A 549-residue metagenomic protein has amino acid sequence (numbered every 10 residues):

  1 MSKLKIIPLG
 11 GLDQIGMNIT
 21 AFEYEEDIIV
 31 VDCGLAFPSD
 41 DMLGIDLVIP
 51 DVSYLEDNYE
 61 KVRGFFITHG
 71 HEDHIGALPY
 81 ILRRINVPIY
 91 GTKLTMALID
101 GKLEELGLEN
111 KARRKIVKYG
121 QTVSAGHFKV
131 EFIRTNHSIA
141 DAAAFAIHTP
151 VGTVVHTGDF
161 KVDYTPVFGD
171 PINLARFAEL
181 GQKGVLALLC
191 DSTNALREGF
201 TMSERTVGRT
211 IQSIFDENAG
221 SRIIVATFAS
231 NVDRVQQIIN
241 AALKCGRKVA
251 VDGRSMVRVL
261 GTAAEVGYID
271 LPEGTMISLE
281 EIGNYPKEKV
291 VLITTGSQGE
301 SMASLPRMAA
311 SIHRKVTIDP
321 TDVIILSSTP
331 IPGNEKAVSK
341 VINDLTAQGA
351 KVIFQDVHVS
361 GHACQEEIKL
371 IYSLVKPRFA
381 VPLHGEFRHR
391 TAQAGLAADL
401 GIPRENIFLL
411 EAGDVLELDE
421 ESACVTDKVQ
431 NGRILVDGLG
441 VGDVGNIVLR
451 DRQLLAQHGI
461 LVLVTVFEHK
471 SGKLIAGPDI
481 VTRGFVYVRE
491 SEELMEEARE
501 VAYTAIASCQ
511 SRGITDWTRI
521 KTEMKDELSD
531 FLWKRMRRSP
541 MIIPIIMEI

Functional and structural regions predicted by a protein language model:
M1-F66, H71-N284, A303-T317, K336-S339: His/Asp/Glu-rich metal-coordinating catalytic cores of metallo-dependent phosphodiesterases/hydrolases acting on
I6, R114-I116, A187-L189, I324 (+3 more regions): Conserved beta-strand scaffold positions in the cores of enzyme catalytic domains, especially in NTP/NDP-utilizing
L12, A36-D40, K61-V62, H358 (+3 more regions): A glycine- and charged-residue-rich anion-binding loop/surface
P88, V381, I543-I546: Short glycine-rich phosphate-binding loop at a beta-alpha junction
L103, A397, L532: Conserved hydrophobic residues forming the short capping helix/wall of the S-adenosyl-L-methionine
H127, A142-A144, K289, I460-V462 (+1 more regions): Broad gene-expression machinery/nucleic-acid interaction feature
R197-G513, K521: Hard-cation-handling environments
G513-I549: C-terminal tails and terminal domains of large nucleic-acid-associated and other macromolecular-machine proteins
